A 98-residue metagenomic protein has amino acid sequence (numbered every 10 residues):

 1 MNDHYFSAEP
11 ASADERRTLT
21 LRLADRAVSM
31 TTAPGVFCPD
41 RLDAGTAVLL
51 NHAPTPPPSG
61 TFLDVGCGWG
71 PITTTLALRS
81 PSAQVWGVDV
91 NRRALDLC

Functional and structural regions predicted by a protein language model:
M1-A24, P34-P39: N-terminal auxiliary segments of SAM/dcSAM-dependent transferases
L23, A33, D43, D64-G68: Short glycine/serine/threonine-biased micro-segments
V28-T32: Short, aliphatic-rich beta-strand segments
A33-N51: Conserved SAM-binding loop and adjacent beta-strand
V48-C98: Conserved SAM/SAH cofactor-binding pocket of Class I
